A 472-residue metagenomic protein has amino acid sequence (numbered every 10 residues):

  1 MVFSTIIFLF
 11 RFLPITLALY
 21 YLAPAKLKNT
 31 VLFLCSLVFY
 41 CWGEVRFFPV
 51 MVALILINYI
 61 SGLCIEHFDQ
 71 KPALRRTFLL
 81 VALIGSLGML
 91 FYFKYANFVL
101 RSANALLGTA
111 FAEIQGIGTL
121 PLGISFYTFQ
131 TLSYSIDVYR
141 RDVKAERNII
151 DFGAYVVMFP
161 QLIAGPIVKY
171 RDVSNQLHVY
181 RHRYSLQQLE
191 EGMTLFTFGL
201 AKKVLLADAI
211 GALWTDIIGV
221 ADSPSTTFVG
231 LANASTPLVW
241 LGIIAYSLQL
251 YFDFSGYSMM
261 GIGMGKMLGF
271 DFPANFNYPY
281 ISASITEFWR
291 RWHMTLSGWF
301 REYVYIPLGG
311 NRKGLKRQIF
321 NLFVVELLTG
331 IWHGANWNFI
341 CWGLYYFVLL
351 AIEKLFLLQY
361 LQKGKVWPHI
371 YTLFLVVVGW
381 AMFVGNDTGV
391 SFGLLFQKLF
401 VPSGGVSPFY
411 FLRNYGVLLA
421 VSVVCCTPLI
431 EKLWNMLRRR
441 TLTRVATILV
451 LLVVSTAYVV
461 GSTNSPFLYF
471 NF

Functional and structural regions predicted by a protein language model:
M1-N471: Membrane-embedded transmembrane alpha-helical bundles that form the catalytic cores of multi-pass lipid-modifying
